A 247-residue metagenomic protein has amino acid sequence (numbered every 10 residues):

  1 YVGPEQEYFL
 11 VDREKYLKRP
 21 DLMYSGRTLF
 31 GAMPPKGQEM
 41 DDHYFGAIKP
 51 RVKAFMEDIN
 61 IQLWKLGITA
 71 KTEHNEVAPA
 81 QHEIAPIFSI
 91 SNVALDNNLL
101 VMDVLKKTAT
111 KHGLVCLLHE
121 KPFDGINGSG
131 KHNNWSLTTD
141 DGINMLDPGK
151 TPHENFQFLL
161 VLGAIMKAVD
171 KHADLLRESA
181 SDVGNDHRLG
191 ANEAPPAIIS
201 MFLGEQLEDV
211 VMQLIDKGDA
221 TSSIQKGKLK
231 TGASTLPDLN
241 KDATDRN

Functional and structural regions predicted by a protein language model:
Y1-L118, F123-N247: Glycine-rich, acidic/polar active-site loops that bind/position phosphate-bearing ligands
